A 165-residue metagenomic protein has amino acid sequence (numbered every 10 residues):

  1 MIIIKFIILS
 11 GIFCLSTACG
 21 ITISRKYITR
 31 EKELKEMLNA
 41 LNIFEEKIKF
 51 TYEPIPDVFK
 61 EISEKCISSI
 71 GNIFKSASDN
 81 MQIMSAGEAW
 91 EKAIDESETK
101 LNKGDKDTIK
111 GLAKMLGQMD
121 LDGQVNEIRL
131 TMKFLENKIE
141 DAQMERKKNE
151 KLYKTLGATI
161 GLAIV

Functional and structural regions predicted by a protein language model:
I2-L9, N102: Acidic, low-complexity proline/glycine-rich segments
I4, Y27-R30, R146-N149: Membrane-interfacial loop-to-transmembrane-helix junctions in polytopic alpha-helical membrane proteins
I8-D79: Juxtamembrane/interface alpha-helical elements of multi-pass membrane proteins
L34-M37, I109, I128: Hydrophobic packing residues in well-ordered alpha-helices of helical domains and bundles
K47, Y52-D122: Glycine- and small-hydrophobic-enriched helix-loop-helix hairpins
K103, M115-T159: Membrane-interface, cytosolic juxtamembrane amphipathic helix immediately N-terminal to a transmembrane helix, enriched
G161-V165: Juxtamembrane "helix exit" motif at the C-terminal ends of alpha-helical transmembrane segments in multi-pass membrane
